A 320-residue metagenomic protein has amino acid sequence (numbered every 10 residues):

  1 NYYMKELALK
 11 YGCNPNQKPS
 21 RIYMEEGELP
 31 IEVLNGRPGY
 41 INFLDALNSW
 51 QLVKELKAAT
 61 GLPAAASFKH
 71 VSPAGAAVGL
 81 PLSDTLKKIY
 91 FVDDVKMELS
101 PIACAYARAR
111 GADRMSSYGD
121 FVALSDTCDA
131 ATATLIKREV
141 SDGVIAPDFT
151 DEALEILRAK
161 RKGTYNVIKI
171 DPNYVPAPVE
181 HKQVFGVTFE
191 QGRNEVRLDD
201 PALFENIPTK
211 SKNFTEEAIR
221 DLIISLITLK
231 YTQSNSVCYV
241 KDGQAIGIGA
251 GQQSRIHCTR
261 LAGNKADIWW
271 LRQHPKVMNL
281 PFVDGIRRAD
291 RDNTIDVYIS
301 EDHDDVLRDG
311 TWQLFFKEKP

Functional and structural regions predicted by a protein language model:
N1-D200, A218-S236: Active-site loops and adjacent core secondary-structure elements that bind or stabilize anionic groups
E25-R37, A112-Y118, Q191-K212, A245 (+2 more regions): Gly-rich Lys/Arg/Thr-decorated short loops/hinges at beta-loop-alpha junctions or inter-strand turns that position
I41, E217, A250-S254: Alpha-helix N-cap/loop-to-helix boundary motif
A74-R114, I246-P320: Glycine- and Gly-Pro-enriched alpha-helical subdomains that act as flexible, kink-prone "lid/hinge" or packing modules
I207-F214, A218-I223: Conserved phosphate/ATP/ADP-binding segment of small-molecule kinases
K241: A cytosolic small-molecule/anion-sensing beta-strand core signal
